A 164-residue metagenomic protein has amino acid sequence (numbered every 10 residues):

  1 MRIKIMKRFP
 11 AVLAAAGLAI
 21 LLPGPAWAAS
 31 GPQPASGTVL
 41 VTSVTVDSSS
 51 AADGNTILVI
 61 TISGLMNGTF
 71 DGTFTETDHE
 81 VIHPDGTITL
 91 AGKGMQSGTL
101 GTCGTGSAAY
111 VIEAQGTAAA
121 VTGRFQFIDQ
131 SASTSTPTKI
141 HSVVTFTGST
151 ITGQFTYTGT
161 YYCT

Functional and structural regions predicted by a protein language model:
R2-L13: Bacterial N-terminal signal peptides that target proteins for export
K7, I20-L22, A29: Compositionally biased, intrinsically disordered/low-complexity regions enriched for serine, proline and threonine
A11, G24-A26, Q33-A35: Generic low-complexity segments that are intrinsically disordered, proline-rich and/or Lys/Arg-biased
L13-P23: Bacterial N-terminal signal peptides
A29-T164: Beta-strand-enriched cores of mature, soluble protein domains
